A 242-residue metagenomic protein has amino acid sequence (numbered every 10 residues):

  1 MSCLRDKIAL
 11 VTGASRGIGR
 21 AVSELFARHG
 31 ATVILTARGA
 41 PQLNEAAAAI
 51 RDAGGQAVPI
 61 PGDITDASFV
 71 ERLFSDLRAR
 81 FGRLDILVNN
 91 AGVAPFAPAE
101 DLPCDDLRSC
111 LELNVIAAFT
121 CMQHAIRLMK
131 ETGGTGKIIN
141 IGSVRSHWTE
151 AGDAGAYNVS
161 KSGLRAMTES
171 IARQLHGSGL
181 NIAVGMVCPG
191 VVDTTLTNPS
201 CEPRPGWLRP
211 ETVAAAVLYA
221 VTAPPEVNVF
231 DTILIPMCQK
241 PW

Functional and structural regions predicted by a protein language model:
S15-R16: Conserved glycine-rich cofactor-binding loop
H29-A46: Conserved glycine-rich Rossmann-like NAD(P)H-binding loop of the short-chain dehydrogenase/reductase
A40-P41, P61-R72, C104: The beta1-alpha1 cofactor-binding region of Rossmann-like NAD(H)/NADP(H)-dependent oxidoreductases
P98-A99, D106-S109: Substrate-binding pocket helix/loop in short-chain dehydrogenase/reductase
M122, S160: Active-site helix of classical SDR
S143: Residue(s) in the substrate-gating loop at a strand-loop-helix junction that position the organic substrate next
I182, M186-V187, E202-W242: C-terminal helical subdomain
